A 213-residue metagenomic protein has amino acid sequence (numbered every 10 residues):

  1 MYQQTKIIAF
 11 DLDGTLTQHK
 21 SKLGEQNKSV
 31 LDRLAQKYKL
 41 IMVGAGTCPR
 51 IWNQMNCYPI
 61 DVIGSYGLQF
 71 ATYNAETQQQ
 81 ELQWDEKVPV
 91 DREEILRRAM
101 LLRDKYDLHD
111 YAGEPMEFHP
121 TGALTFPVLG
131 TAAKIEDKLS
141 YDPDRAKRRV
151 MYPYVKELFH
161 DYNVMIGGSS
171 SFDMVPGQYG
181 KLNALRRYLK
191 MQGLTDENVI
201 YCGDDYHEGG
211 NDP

Functional and structural regions predicted by a protein language model:
Q3, L12, L31, W52 (+4 more regions): Catalytic phosphate/metal-binding cores of nucleic-acid and nucleotide-processing enzymes, i.e., regions that mediate
Q3-K22, M42, L185, D212: Asp-based phosphoryl-transfer active-site loop
K6-I8, I60, V199: The start of beta-strands in P-loop NTPase/AAA+ ATPase cores
D11-D13, G177, G203-D204: Acidic di-acidic motifs
K20-L23, K138-S140: Short, solvent-exposed loop/turn segments at secondary-structure boundaries
S21-G113: Active-site phosphate-binding/coordination module
L31-Q54, V62, M116-L129, I166-G168 (+3 more regions): Substrate-recognition element of Asp-dependent hydrolases with the DxDx(T/V) motif
K105, D110-I200, E208: Conserved acidic, metal-coordinating active-site core of Asp-based, Mg2+-dependent phosphoryl-transfer enzymes
